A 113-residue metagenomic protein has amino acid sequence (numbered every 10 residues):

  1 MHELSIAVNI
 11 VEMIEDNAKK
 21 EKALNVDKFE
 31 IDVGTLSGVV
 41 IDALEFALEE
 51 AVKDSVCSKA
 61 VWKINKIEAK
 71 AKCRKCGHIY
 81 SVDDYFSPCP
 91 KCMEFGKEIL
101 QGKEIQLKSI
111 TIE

Functional and structural regions predicted by a protein language model:
M1-K59, K63: Long, charged N-terminal interaction/targeting segments
S37-G38, K70-K72: Acidic pyrophosphate-coordinating catalytic loop
N65-E68: Glycine/charge-rich, flexible interdomain linkers and switch-proximal surface loops that mediate coupling
A71, S87, I105: Cys/His-enriched microdomains
C73-C76, C89-C92: Short cysteine-rich clusters marking metal-coordination/redox-active sites
Y80, G96: Cys/His-rich microdomains that often coordinate metals
D83-F86, I99-K103: Short Cys/His-rich "knuckle" micro-motifs
S109-E113: Short hydrophobic/aromatic patches at helix-to-coil boundaries
